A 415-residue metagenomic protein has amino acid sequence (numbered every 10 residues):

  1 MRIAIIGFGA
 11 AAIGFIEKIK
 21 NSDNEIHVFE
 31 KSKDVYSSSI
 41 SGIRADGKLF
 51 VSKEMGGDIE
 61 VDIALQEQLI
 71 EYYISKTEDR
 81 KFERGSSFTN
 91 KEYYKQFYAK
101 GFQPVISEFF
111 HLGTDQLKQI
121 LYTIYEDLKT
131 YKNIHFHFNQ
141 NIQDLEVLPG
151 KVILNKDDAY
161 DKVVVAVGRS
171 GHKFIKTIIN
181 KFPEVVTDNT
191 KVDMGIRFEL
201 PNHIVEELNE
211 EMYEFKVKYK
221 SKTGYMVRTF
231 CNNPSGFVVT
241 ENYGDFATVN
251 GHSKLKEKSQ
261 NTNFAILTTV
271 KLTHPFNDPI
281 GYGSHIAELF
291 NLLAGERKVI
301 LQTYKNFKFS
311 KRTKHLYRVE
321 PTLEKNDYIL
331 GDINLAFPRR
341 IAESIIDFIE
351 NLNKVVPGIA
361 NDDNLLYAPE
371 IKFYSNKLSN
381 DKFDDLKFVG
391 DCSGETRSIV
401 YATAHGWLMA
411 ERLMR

Functional and structural regions predicted by a protein language model:
M1-G57, S87-R415: Residues forming the flavin
I59-V61: Short, solvent-exposed beta-strand-terminating loops
A64-T77: Conserved catalytic/binding loops enriched for acidic/polar residues
E78-G85: Cleavable N-terminal targeting peptides that direct proteins into the secretory/outer-membrane pathway or into
